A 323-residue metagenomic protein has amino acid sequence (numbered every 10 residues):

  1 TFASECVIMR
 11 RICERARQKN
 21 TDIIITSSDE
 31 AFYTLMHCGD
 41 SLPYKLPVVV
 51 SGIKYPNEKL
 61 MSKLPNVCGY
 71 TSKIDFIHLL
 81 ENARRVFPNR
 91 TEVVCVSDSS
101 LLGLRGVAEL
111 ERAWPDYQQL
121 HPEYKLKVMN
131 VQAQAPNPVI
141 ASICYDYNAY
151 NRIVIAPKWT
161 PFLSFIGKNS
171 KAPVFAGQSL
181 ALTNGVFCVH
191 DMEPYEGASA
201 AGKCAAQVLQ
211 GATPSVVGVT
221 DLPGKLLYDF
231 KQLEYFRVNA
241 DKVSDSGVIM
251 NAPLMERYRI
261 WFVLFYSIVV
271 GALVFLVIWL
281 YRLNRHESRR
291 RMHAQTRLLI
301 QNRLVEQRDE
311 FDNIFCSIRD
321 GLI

Functional and structural regions predicted by a protein language model:
F2-E58, Y150-I153, T160-P161: Beta-alpha junction/loop-to-helix N-cap segments that form part of ligand/metal-binding clefts
A16-S28, P47-V49, E92-S97, K125-K127 (+2 more regions): Periplasmic-binding protein-like
P56-L60, C68-R90, M192-Q210: Hydrophobic alpha-helical segments within soluble ligand-binding/sensing domains
C68-D116, G218-F230: An alpha-beta-alpha
N130-L209: Membrane-proximal low-complexity regions enriched in glycine and acidic/polar residues
Q207-I268: Hinge/cleft segment of the Venus flytrap/periplasmic-binding protein
M250-H293: Alpha-helical transmembrane signal-anchor helices
T296-I323: PAS/LOV and related PAS-like sensory modules
